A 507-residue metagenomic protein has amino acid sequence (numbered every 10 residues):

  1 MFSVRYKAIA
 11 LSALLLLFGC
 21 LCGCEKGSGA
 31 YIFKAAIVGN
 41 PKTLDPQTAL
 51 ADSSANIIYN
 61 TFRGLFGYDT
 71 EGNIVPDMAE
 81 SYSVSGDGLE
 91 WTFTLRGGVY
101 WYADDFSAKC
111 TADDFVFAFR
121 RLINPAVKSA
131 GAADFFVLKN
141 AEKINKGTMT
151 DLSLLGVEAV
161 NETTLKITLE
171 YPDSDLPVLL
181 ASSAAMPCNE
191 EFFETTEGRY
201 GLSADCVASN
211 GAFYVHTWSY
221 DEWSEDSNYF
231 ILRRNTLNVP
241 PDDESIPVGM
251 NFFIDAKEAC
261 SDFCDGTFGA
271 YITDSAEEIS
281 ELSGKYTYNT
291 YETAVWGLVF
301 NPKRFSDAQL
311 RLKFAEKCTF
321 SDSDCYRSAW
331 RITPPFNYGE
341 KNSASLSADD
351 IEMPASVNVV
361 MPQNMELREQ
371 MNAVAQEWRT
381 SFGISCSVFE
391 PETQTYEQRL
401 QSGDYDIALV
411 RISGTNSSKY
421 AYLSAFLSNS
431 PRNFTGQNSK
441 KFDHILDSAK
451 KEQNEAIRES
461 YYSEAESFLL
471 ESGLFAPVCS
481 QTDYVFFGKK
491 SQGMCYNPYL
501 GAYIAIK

Functional and structural regions predicted by a protein language model:
A30-G39, E90-F93, F115-A118, L165-K166 (+5 more regions): Short, well-ordered beta-strand elements
A36-G86, A208, Y499: N-terminal lobe/hinge region of extracytoplasmic solute-binding protein
S81-D134, S306: Aromatic- and charge-enriched surface segment that lines or borders ligand/interaction sites
D113-F115, E162-K166, D265, E292-P334 (+2 more regions): Alpha-helical secondary-structure segments
L152-S153, E162-T163, T168-S245, K257: Gly/Pro-rich hinge or "lid" segments in bacterial periplasmic/extracellular proteins
S224-S227, I351-G414: Ligand/substrate-recognition segments at binding pockets and active sites
I231-S280: Ligand-site clamp/hinge motif
A315-K341, E366-A375, L400-K507: Detector for C-terminal structural segments
